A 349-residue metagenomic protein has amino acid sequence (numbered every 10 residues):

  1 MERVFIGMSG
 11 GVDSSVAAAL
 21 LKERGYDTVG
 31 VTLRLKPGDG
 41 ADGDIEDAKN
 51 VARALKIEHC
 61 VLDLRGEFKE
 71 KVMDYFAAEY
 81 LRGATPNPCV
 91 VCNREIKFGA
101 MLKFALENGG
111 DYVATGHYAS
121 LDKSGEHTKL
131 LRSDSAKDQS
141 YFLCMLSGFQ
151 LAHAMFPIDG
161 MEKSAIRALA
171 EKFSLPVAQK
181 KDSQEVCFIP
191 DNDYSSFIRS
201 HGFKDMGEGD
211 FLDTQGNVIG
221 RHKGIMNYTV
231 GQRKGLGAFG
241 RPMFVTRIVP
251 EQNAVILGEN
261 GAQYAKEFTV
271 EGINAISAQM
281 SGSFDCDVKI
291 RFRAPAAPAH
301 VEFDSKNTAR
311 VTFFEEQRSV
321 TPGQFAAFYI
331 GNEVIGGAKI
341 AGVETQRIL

Functional and structural regions predicted by a protein language model:
M1-C144, M155, S164-A165, E171: ATP-dependent adenylation/nucleotidyltransferase module used to activate substrates
A114-L121, E126-L349: AMP-forming adenylation/ATP pyrophosphatase catalytic core
